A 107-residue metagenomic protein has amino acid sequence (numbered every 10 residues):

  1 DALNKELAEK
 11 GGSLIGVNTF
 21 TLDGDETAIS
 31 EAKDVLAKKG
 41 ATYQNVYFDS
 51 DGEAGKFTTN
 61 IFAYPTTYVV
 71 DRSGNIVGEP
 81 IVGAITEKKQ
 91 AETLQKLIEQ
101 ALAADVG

Functional and structural regions predicted by a protein language model:
D1-T19, D34-G40, K96: Conserved helix-turn-beta segment immediately C-terminal to the redox Cys motif in thioredoxin-like folds
L3, A28-A32, T42, I81 (+1 more regions): Stable alpha-helical elements in mature extracytoplasmic
K5-E9, A37-Q44, R72-N75, E99-V106: Sec-exported extracytoplasmic/periplasmic mature domains
S13-V17, Q44-Y47, Y68-V69: Structural recognition of the beta-strand scaffold that forms the well-ordered cores of secreted hydrolase catalytic
T19-G24, D49-A54, A63, I76 (+1 more regions): Solvent-exposed loop/turn segments at secondary-structure junctions within structured extracellular/periplasmic domains
S30-T66, I81: Short, internal strand/loop/helix patches that form the active-site neighborhood or redox-interaction surface
T66-G107: Thiol-/selenol-based redox modules, centered on thioredoxin-like and closely related oxidoreductase domains
